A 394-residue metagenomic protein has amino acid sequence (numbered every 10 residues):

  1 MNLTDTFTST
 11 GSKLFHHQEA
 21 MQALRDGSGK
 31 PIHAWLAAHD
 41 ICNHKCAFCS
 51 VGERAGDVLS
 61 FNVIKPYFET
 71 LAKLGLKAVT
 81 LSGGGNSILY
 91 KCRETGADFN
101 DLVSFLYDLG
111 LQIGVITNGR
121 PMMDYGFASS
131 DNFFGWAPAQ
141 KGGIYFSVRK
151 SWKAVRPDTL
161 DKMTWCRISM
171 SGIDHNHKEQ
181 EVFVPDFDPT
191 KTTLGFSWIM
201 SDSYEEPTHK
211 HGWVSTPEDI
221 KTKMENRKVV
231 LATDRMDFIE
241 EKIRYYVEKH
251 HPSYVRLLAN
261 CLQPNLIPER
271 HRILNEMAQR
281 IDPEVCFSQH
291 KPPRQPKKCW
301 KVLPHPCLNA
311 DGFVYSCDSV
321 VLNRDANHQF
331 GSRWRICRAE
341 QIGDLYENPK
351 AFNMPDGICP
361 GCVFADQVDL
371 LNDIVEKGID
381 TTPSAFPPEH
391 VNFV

Functional and structural regions predicted by a protein language model:
M1-S28, D311-V394: Flexible mid-to-C-terminal extensions adjoining Fe-S/redox cofactors in radical SAM and related proteins
Q22-W35, V302: Ferredoxin-like iron-sulfur electron-transfer modules
R25, F187-L322, P387-V394: A C-terminal junction/extension of Radical SAM enzymes
K30-I41, K45-L257: Conserved glycine-rich "GG(E/T)P / GGGxP" loop and the immediately following alpha-helix in the radical SAM core
L36, D40-N43, P293, F352-D356: Processing junctions and N-termini across compartments
C42, C46-C49, C299, C317 (+1 more regions): Short cysteine clusters
C49, E53-L59, P306, R324 (+1 more regions): Cys/His-rich zinc-coordinating "finger/knuckle" motifs
